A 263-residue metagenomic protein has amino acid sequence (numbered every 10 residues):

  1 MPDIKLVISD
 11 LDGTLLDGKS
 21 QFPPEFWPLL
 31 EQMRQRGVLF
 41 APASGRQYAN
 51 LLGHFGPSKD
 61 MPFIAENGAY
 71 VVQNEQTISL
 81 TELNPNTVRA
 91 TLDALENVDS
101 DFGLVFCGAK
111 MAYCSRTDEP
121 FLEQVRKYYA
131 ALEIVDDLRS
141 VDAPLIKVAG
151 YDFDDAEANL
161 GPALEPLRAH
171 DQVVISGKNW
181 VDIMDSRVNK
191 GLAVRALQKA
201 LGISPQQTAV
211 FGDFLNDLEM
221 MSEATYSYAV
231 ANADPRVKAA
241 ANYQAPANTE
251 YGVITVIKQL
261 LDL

Functional and structural regions predicted by a protein language model:
M1-P2, V38, V98, A196-Q207 (+1 more regions): Glycine-rich phosphate-binding loop signature in dinucleotide/nucleotide-binding domains
D3-G18, M221: Asp-based phosphoryl-transfer active-site loop
V7, F63-I64, S227, Q244: Short, well-ordered beta-strand core segments
G18-F121: Active-site phosphate-binding/coordination module
M33, N67, V148, V194 (+3 more regions): Residue-level signal for inorganic ion chemistry
Q35-F40, K59-M61, I146-K147, Q206-Q207 (+1 more regions): Short active-site oxyanion
D101-E223, N232: Conserved acidic, metal-coordinating active-site core of Asp-based, Mg2+-dependent phosphoryl-transfer enzymes
E223, S227, A231-L263: Asp-based, Mg2+/Mn2+-dependent phosphohydrolase catalytic module
